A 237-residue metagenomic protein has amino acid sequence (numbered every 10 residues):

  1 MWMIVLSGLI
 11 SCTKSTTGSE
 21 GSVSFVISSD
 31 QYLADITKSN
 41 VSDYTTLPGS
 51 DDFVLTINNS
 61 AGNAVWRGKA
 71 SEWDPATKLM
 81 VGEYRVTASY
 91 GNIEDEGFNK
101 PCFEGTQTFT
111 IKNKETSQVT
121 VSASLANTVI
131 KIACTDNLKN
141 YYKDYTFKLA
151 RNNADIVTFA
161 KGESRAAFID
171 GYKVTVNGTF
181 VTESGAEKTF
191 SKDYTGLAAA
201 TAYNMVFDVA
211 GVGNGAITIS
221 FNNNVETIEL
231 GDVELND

Functional and structural regions predicted by a protein language model:
M1-S11: Sec-dependent bacterial lipoprotein signal peptides
C12-G62, A76-D237: Extracytoplasmic cysteine-anchoring/structural motifs
G68-S71: A cross-kingdom feature marking solvent-exposed beta-strand/loop segments within repeated, beta-rich binding/scaffold
